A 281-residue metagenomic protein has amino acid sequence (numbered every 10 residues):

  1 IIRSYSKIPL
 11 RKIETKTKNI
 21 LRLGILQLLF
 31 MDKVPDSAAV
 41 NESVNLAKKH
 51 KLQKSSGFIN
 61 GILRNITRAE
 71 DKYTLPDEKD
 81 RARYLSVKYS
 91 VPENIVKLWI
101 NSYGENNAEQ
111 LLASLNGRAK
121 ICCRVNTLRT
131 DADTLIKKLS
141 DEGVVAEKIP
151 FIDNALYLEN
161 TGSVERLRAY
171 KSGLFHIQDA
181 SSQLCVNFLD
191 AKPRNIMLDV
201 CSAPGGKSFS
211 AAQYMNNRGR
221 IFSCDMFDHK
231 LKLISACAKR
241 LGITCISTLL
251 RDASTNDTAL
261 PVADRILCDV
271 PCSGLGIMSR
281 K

Functional and structural regions predicted by a protein language model:
I1-K281: S-adenosylmethionine
